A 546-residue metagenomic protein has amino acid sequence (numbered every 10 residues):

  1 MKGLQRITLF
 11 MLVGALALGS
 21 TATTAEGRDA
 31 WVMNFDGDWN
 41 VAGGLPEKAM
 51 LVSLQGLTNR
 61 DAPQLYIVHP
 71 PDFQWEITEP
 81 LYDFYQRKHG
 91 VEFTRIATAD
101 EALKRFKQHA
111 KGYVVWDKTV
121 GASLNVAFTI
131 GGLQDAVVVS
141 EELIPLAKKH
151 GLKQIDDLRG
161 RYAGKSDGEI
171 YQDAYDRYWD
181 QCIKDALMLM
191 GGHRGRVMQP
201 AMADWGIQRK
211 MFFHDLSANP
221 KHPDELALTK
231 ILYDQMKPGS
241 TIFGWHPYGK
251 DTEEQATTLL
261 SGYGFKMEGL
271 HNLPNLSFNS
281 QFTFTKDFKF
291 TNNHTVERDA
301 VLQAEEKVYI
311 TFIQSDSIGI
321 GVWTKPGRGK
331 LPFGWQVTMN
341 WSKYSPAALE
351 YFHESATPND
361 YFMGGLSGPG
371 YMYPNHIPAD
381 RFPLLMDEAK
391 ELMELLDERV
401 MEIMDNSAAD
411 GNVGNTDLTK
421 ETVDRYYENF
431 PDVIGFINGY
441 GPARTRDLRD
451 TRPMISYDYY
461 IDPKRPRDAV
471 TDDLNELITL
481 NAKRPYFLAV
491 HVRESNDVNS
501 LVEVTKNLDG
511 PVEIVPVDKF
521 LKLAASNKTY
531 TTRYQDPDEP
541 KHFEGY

Functional and structural regions predicted by a protein language model:
M1-M11: Bacterial N-terminal signal peptides that target proteins for export
L12, L16-S20: Hydrophobic core
G19-G27: Boundary at the C-terminal end of the N-terminal hydrophobic targeting segment
E26-K286, V512: Preference for solvent-exposed, low-hydrophobicity sequence contexts
N34-L51, L65-T78, Y85, E92-F106 (+8 more regions): Acidic-and-aromatic substrate-binding clefts and catalytic sites of carbohydrate-active enzymes
L228-K237, I242, E306-I310, Q314-G321 (+4 more regions): Catalytic grooves of carbohydrate-active enzymes
L276-H353: Active-site beta->alpha N-cap acidic-glycine motif
W323-G329, Y344-S367, A389-L395, I478-N481: Acidic (Asp/Glu)-rich catalytic clusters
